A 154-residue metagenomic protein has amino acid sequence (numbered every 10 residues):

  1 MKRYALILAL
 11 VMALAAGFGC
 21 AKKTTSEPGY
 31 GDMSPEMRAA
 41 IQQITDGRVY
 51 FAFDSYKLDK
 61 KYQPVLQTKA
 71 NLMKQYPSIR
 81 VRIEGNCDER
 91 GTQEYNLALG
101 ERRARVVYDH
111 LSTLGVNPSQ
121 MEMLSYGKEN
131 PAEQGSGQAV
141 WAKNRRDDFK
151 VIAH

Functional and structural regions predicted by a protein language model:
M1-L8: Bacterial N-terminal signal peptides that target proteins for export
A15-G19: C-terminal motif of bacterial Sec signal peptides marking the signal peptidase cleavage site
C20-R80, H154: Periplasmic peptidoglycan-binding/tethering modules of Gram-negative envelope proteins
Y56-P64, R90, E94, A98-R102: Soluble non-cytosolic domains of exported or imported proteins
Q63, Q67-A70, N96, A104 (+2 more regions): Extracytoplasmic/secreted envelope proteins and their assembly/folding machinery, especially bacterial periplasmic
S78-N86, E101-A132, R145-H154: A non-catalytic structural micro-motif
Q134-G137: Short beta-alpha junctions and helix-cap segments that line functional grooves
A139-K143: A generic structural micro-feature
